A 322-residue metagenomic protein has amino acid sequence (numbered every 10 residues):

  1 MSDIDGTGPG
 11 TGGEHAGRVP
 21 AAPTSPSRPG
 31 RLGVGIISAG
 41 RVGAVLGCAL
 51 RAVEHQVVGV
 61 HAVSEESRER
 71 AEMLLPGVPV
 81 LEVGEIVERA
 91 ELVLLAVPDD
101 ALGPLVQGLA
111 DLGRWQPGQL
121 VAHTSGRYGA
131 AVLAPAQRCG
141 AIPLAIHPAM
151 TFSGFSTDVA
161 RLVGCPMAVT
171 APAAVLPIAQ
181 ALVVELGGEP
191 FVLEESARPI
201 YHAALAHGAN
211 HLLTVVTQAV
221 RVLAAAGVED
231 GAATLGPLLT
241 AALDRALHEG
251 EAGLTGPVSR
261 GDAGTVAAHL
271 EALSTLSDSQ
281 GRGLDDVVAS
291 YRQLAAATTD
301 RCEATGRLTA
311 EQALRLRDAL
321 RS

Functional and structural regions predicted by a protein language model:
M1-E88: NAD(P)+-binding Rossmann beta1-loop-alpha1 motif at the extreme N-terminus of oxidoreductases
S2-G8, G12-P23, D285-S322: SAM-dependent methyltransferases
G30-G33, G118, G164: Phosphate-coordination loops involved in phosphoryl transfer and adenosine-cofactor binding
V58-A62, V121-T124, V169: Short, hydrophobic beta-strand segments that form beta-sheet elements in well-ordered domains
E65, E69, M73, P79-T157: Rossmann-like NAD(P)(H) cofactor-binding subdomain of soluble oxidoreductases
R70-L74, A136, T157-H248, T275-G281 (+1 more regions): Internal alpha-helical scaffold of NAD(P)-dependent oxidoreductase catalytic cores
L243-Q312: Interdomain hinge/lid region at the active-site interface of Rossmann-like NAD(P)-dependent oxidoreductases
